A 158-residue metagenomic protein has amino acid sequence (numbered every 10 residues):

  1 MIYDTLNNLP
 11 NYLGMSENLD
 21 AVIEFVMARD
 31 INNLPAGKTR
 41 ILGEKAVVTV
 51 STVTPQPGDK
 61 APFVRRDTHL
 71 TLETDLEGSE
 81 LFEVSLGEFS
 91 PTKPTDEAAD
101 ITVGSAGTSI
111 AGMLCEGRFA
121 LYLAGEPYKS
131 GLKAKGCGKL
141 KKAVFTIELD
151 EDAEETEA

Functional and structural regions predicted by a protein language model:
I2-V50, K60-R65: A short, N-terminal "cap"/entry segment at the start of jelly-roll beta-barrel domains of the cupin/DSBH fold
G43-K45, R65-H69, D75-E77, C115 (+1 more regions): Short connector loops at helix/strand junctions that flank enzyme active sites, especially segments positioning acidic
V48-R66, L76-S90: Conserved short histidine dyad/triad with adjacent acidic residue
D67-E80, L86-E88, T95-G104, T146-I147: Short, conserved beta-strand element in jelly-roll/cupin
L72, S109-G112: Short, surface-exposed secondary-structure edge patches
E88-S90, Y128, C137: Short, surface-exposed beta-strand-loop junctions and turns on beta-sheet-rich folds
M113-L132: Conserved metal-binding segment of the jelly-roll/cupin
F119-L121, C137-E154: A short hydrophobic beta-strand segment most commonly corresponding to one strand of the jelly-roll/cupin
